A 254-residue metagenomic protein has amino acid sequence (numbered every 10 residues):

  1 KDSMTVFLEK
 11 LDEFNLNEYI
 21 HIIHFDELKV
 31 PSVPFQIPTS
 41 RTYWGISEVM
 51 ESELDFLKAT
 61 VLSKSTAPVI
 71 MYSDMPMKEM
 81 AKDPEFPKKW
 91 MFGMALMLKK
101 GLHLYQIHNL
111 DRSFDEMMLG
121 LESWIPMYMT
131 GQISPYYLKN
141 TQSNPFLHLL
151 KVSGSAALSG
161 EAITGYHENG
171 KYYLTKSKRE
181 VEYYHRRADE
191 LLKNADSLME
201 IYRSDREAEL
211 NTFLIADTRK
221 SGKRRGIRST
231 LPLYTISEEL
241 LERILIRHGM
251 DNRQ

Functional and structural regions predicted by a protein language model:
D2-Q106, D189-Q254: PLD-like (HKD) phosphodiesterase/transphosphatidyltransferase domain
S73-K89, N109-M118, T141-S143, T164: Short acidic, S/G/P-rich loop/turn micro-motifs used as interaction or catalytic elements
P84, L119, L150, Y172-L174 (+1 more regions): Surface-exposed beta-strand edges and their flanking turn/coil or helix-capping segments
M91-A95, P126-T130, E180: Short, surface-exposed linear patches
I107-L147: HKD-type phospholipase D/PLD-like phosphodiesterase module
L121-G131, A156-K171, A188-Y202: A short, terminal or domain-edge coil/loop segment
Y137-E180: HKD (HxKxxxxD) catalytic microenvironment of the phospholipase D
E180-E190: Compact, glycine/acidic-enriched structural inserts
